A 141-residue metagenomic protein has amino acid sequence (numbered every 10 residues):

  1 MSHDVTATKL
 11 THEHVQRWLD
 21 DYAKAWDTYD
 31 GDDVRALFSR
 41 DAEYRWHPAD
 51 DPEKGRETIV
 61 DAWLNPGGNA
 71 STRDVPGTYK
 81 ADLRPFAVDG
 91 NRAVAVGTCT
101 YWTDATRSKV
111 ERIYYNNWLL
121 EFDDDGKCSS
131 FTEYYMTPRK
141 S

Functional and structural regions predicted by a protein language model:
M1-R40: Short, low-complexity N-terminal intrinsically disordered segments enriched in polar/charged residues
H12, G31-A93, T98: A solvent-exposed, acidic/Ser-Thr-rich amphipathic alpha-helical stretch
R17, G77-Y79, R112-Y114: Short solvent-exposed loop/turn micro-motifs enriched in small/polar/acidic residues
G97-C99, E133-Y134: Short, well-ordered beta-to-alpha junction loops that form the rim of enzyme active sites and present histidine/acidic
C99-Y101, F122: Hydrophobic beta-strand positions in extracellular immunoglobulin-like domains
Y101-R112: Short, cysteine-centered beta-strand-loop-beta hairpins and adjacent loop/turn segments enriched in charged/polar
I113-S141: Short beta-strand edge/turn micro-motifs at domain boundaries
